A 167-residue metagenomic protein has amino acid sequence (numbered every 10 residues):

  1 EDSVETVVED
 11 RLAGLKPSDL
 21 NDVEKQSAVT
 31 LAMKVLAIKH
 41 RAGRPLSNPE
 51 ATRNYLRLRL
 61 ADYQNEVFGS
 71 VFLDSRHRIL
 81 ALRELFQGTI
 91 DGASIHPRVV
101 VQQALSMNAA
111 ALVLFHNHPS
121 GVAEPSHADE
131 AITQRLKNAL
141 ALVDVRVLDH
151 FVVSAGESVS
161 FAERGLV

Functional and structural regions predicted by a protein language model:
E1-A42: Long amphipathic alpha-helical segments
R11-A28, A51-N54, R76, F86-V167: Active-site-proximal loop/helix of nucleotide/amide-processing enzymes and allied scaffolds
V35-Q103: Glycine-rich, small/polar surface segments that engage phosphate groups of diverse ligands
